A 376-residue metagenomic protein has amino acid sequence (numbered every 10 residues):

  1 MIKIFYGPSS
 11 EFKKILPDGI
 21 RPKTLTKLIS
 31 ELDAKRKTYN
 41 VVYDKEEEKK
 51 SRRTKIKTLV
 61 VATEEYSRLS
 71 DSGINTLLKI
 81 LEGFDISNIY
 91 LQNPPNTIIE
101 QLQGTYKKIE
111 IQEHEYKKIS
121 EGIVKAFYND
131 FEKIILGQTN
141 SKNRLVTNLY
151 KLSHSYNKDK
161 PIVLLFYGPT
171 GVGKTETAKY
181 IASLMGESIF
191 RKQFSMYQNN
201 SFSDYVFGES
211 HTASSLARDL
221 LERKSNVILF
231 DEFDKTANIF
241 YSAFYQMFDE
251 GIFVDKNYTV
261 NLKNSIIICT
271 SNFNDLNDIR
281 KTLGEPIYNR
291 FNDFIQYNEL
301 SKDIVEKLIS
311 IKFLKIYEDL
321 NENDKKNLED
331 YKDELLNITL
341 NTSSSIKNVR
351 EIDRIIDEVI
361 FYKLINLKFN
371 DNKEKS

Functional and structural regions predicted by a protein language model:
M1-E115: N-terminal accessory segments that target, anchor, or regulate ATP-driven/P-loop NTPase machines and associated
I2-K27, K160-K192: Walker A/P-loop
T38-T54, Y205-E232, N257: Conserved alpha-helical scaffold flanking the Walker A/P-loop in AAA+ ATPase domains
E46-R53, V60-I74, E222-D249, D278-I287 (+1 more regions): Conserved AAA+/SF3 P-loop NTPase catalytic/coupling segment centered on the Walker-B
N93-I98, T212-L216, E232-F240, F248-I304 (+1 more regions): Canonical AAA+ ATPase core
Q101-I119, E187-I189, R280-E299: A short helix-turn-beta junction within AAA+ P-loop NTPase domains corresponding to the substrate/partner-engaging
E121-V163, I352, V359-N366: Pre-Walker A (pre-P-loop) alpha-helix and adjacent loop at the N terminus of AAA/AAA+ ATPase modules, a conserved
L184-T212: AAA+/P-loop NTPase substrate/partner-engagement loops
